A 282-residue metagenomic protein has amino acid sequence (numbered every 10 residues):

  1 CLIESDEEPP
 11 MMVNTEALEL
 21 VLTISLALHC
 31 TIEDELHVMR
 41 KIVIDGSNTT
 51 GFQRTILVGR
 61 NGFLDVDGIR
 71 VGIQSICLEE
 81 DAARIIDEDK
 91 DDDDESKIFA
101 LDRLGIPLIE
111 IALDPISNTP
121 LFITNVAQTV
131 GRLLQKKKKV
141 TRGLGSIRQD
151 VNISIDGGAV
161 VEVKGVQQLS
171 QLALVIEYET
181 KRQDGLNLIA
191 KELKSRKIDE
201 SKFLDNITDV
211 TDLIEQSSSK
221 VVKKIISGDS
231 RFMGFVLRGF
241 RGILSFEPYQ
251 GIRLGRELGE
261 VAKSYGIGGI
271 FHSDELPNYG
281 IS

Functional and structural regions predicted by a protein language model:
C1-S282: Basic, nucleic-acid-interacting segments
